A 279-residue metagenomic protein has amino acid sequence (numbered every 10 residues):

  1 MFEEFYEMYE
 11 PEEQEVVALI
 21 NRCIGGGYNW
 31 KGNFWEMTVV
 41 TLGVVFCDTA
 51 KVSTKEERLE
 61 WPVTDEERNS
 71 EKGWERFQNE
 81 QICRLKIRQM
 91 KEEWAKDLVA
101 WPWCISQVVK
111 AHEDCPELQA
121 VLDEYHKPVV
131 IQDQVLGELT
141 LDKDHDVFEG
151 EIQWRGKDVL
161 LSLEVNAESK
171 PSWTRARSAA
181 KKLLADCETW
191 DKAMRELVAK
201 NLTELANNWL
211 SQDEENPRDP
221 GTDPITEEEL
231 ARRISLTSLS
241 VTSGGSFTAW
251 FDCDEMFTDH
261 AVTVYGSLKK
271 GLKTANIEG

Functional and structural regions predicted by a protein language model:
M1-C47: Structural detector for short beta-strands of small beta-barrel domains
V40-N69: Short, structured beta-strand/loop micro-motifs enriched in basic residues and often containing a Trp
E67-K86: Short nucleic-acid-contacting surface segments enriched for D/E, G, S/T with interspersed K/R
K86-L122: OB-fold/S1-family single-stranded nucleic acid-binding modules
Q119-T140, T226-S246: Extended, Lys/Arg-enriched charged tracts that mediate electrostatic binding to polyanionic substrates
L122-W190: Contiguous hydrophobic, core-forming segments of folded domains
L161-T226, L230-R233: Long, charge-rich alpha-helical interaction segments
T226-G279: C-terminal structured interaction module
